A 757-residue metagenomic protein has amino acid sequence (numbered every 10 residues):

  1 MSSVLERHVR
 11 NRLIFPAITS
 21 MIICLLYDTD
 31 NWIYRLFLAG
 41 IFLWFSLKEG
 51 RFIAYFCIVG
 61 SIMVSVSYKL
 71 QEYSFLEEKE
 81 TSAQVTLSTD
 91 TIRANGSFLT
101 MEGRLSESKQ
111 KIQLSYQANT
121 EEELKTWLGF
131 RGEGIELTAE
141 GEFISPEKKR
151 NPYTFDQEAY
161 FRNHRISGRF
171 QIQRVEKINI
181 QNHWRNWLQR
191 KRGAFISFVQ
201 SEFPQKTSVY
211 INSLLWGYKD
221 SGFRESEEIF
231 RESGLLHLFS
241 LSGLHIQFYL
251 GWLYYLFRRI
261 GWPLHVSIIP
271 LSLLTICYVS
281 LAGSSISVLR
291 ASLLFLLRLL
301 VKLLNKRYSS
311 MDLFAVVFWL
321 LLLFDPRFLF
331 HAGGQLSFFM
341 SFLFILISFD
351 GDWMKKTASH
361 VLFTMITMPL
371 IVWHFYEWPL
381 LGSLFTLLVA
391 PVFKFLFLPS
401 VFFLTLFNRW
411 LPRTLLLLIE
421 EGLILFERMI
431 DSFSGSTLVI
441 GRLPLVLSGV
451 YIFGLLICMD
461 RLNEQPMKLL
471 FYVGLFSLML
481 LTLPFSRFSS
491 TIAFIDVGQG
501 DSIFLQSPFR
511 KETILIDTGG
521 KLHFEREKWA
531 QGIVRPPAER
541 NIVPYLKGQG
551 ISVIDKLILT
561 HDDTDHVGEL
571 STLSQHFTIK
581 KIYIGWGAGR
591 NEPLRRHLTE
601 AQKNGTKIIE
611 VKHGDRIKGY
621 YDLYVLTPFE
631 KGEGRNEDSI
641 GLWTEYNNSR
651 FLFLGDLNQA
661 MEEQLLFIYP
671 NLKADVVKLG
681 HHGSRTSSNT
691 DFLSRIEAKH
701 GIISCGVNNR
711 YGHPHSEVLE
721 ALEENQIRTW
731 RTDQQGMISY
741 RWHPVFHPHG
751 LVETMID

Functional and structural regions predicted by a protein language model:
M1-F75, L462, H749: N-terminal leader/targeting segments
S2-E6, V64-H237, K528, R540-P544 (+7 more regions): Membrane-interface helix/helix-cap signal primarily in integral membrane proteins
S2-R7, I23-C24, N163-A291, L299 (+4 more regions): Aromatic-rich juxtamembrane segments at the membrane interface
V85, G333, T367, I582 (+1 more regions): Residue-level signal for inorganic ion chemistry
L128, E133, L137-E142, Y153 (+3 more regions): Non-globular, low-confidence helical/coil segments that flank catalytic cores
S226-F385, V446-R487, W586, T690 (+1 more regions): Hydrophobic alpha-helical transmembrane segments in multi-pass membrane proteins
I345-R442, H700: Alpha-helical transmembrane segments of multi-pass integral membrane proteins
